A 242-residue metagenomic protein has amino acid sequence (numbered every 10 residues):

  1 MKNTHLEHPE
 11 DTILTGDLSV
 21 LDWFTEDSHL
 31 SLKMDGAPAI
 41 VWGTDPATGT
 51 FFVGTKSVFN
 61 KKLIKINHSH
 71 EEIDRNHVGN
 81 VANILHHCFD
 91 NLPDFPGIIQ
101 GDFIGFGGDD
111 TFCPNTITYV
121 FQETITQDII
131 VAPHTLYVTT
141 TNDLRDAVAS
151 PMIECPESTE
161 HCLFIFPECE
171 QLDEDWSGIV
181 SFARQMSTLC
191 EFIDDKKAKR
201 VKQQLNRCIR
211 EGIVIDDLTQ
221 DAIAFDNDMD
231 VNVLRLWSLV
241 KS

Functional and structural regions predicted by a protein language model:
M1-S28, K33-P38, W42-S242: Core nucleotide-handling region used for phosphoryl-transfer chemistry
